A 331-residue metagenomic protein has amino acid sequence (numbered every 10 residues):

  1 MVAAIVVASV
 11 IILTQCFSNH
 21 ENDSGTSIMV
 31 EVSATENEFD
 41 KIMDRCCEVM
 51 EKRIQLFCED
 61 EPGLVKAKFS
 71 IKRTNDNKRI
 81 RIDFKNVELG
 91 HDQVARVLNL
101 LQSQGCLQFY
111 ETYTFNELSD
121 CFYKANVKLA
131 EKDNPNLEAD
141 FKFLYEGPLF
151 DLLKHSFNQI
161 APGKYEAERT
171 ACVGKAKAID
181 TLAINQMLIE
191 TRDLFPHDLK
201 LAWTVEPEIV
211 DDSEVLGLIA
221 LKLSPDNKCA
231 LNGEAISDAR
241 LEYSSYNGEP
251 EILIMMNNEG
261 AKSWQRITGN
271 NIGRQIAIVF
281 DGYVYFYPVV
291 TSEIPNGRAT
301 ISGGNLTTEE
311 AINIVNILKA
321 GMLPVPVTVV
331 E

Functional and structural regions predicted by a protein language model:
V2-I12: Hydrophobic membrane-insertion alpha-helices, especially the h-region of bacterial N-terminal signal peptides
A3-A4, N271, E310: Hydrophobic alpha-helical segments and their boundary regions
N19-I28: Membrane-proximal juxtamembrane linkers immediately C-terminal to transmembrane helices
M29-V289, P295, A299: Non-transmembrane, solvent-exposed regions of membrane trafficking/translocation machinery
R298-E331: Extended, hydrophilic extramembrane loops/domains of integral membrane proteins
